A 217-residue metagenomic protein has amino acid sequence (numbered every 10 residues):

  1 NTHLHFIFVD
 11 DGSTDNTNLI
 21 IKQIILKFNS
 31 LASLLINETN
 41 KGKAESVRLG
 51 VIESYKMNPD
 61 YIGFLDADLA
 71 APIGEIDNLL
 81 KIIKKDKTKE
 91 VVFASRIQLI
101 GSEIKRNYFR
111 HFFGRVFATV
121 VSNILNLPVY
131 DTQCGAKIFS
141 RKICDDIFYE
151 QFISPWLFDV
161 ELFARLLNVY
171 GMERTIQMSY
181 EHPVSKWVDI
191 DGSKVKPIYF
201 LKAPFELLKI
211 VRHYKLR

Functional and structural regions predicted by a protein language model:
N1-T2, L26-L31, N58, M172-R174: Short helix-capping segments at alpha-helix termini
T2-S13, L35-N37: Short beta-strand/loop segment that forms part of the nucleotide-sugar
F6, L34, V91-V92, S179: Hydrophobic/aromatic residues located in beta-strands of well-ordered beta-sheets within soluble catalytic
D10-L19, L69: A conserved acidic beta->alpha catalytic loop
I20, L49, E53, N78 (+4 more regions): Alpha-helical elements of Rossmann-like donor-binding domains used by nucleotide-donor carbohydrate transfer enzymes
N37-K56, Y61, I73-W156, D189-I198: Acceptor/aglycone-binding surface of glycosyltransferases and processive sugar-polymer synthases
N126, E150-R217: Hydrophobic helical membrane-anchoring modules
